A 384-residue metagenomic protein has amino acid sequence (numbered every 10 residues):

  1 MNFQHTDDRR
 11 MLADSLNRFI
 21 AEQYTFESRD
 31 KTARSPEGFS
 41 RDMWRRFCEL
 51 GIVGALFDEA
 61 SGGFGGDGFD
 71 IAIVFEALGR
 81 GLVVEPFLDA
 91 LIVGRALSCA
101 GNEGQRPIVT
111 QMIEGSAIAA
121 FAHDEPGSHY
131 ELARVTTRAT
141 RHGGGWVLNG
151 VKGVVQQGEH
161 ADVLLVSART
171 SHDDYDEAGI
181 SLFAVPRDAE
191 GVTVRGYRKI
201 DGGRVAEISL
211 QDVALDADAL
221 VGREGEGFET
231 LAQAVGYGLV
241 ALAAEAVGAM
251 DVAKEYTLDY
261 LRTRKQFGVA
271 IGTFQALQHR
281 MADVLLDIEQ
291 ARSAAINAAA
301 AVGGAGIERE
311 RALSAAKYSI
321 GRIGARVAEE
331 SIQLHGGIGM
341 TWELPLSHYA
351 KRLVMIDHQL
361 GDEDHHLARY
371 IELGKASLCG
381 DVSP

Functional and structural regions predicted by a protein language model:
M1-E85, A100, G115-S116, R141-W146 (+1 more regions): Alpha-helical interface subdomain recognition
V83-E103: N-terminal glycine-rich flavin-associated loop
S98-G101, T140, V166-R169, A184-P186 (+2 more regions): Short beta-strand-to-turn element immediately C-terminal to the catalytic PLP-Schiff-base lysine in fold type I
C99-I118: A generic, well-ordered mixed alpha/beta core segment in the N-terminal half of proteins
G115-D124, V166: A short, Trp-centered hydrophobic/proline-enriched beta-strand micro-motif
Y130, R134-T137, V185-D216, R223: Flexible, small-/acidic-enriched active-site or ligand-binding loops
E131-N149: Cytochrome P450 C-terminal beta-domain/meander region
N149-T193: A short core secondary-structure module
